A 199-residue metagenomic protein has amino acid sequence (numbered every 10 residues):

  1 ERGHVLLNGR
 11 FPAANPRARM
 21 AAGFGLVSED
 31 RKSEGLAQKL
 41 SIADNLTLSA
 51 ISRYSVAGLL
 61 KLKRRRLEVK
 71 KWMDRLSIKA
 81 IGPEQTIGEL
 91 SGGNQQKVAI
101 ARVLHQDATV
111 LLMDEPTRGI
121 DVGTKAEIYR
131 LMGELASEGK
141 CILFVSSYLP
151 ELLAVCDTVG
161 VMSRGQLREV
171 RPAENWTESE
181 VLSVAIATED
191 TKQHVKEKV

Functional and structural regions predicted by a protein language model:
E1-V199: Glycine-rich phosphate-binding loops of nucleotide-dependent enzymes
